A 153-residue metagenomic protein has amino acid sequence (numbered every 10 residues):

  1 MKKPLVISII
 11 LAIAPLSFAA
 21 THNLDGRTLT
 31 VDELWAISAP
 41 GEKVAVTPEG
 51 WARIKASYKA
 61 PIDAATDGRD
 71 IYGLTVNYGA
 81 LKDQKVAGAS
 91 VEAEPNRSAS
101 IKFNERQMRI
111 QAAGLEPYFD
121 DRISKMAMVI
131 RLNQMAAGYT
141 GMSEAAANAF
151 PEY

Functional and structural regions predicted by a protein language model:
P4-I13: Sec-dependent N-terminal signal peptides
A14-A19: N-terminal signal peptide c-region/cleavage motif recognized by signal peptidases
A20-Y153: Conserved, well-structured ligand/cofactor-binding cores
